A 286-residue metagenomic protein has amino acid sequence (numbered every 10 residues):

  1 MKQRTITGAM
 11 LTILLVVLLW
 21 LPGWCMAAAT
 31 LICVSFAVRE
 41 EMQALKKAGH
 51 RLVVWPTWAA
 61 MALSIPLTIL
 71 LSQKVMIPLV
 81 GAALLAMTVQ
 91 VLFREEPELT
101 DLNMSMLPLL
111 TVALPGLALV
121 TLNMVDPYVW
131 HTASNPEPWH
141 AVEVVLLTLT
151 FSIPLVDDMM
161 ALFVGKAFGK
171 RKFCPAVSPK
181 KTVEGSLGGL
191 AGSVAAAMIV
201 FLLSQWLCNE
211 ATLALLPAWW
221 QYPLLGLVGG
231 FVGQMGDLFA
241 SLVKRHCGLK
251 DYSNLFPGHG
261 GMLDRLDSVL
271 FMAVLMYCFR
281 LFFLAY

Functional and structural regions predicted by a protein language model:
M1-L225: Membrane-embedded alpha-helical bundles of polytopic integral membrane proteins
T7, A161-L162, K181-S193, G233-G236 (+2 more regions): Alpha-helical transmembrane segments that form the membrane-embedded catalytic/substrate-binding core of multi-pass
T88-V89, M235-D251: Transmembrane alpha-helical segments of integral membrane proteins
G165-A167, L242-C247, L270, L275: Re-entrant/interfacial helical elements at transmembrane boundaries that shape and gate the permeation pathway
N209-P217, H259-G261, L266, A285-Y286: Short, conserved aromatic-histidine micro-motifs
G226-V232: Short, glycine/charged-rich beta-strand-loop motifs at protein surfaces that mediate ligand recognition and catalysis
R245-V269: Interfacial loop-to-transmembrane junctions
C278-Y286: Juxtamembrane boundary at the C-terminal end of a transmembrane helix
